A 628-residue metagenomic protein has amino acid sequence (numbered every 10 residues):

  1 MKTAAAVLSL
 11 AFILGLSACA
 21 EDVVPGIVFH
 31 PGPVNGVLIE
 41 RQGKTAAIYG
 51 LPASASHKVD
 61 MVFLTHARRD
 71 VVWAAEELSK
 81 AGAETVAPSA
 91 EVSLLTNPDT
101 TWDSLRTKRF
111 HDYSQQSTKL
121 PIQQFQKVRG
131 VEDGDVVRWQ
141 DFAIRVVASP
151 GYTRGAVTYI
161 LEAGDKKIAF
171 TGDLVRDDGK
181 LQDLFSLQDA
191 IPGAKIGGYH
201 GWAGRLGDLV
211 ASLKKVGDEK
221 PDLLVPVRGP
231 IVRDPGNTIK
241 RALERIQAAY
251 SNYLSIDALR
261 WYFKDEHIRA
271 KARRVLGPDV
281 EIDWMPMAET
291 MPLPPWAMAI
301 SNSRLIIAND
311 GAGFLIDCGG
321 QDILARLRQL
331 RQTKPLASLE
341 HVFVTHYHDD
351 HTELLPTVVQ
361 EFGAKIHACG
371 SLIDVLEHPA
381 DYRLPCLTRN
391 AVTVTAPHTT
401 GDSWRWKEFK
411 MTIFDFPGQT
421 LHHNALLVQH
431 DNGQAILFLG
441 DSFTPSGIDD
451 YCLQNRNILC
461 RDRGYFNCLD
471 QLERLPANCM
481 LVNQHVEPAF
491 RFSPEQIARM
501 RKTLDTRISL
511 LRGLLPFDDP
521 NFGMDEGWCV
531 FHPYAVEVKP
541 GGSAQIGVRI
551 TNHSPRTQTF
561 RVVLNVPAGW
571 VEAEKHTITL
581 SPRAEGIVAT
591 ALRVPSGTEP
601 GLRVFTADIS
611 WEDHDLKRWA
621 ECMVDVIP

Functional and structural regions predicted by a protein language model:
A6-S17: Bacterial N-terminal signal peptides
E21-S56, T158-G172, R176-D177, E281-K334 (+1 more regions): Conserved beta-strand hairpin/beta-sheet module of binuclear metal-dependent hydrolase folds, prominently
I27, S54-V136, D322, R328-R405: Active-site HxH/HxHxD metal-binding segment of metal-dependent hydrolases
T45, V136, A143-N237, R241 (+4 more regions): Metallo-beta-lactamase
I550-S554, V594: Asparagine-centered strand-capping/turn motif at beta-strand->loop junctions
P555-G569: Short acidic, flexible loop segments centered on an aromatic residue
W570-S596: Intrinsically disordered, low-complexity Pro/Gly/Ser/Thr-rich segments with frequent PxxP/GP/PP motifs and embedded
G597-P628: Terminal connector regions
